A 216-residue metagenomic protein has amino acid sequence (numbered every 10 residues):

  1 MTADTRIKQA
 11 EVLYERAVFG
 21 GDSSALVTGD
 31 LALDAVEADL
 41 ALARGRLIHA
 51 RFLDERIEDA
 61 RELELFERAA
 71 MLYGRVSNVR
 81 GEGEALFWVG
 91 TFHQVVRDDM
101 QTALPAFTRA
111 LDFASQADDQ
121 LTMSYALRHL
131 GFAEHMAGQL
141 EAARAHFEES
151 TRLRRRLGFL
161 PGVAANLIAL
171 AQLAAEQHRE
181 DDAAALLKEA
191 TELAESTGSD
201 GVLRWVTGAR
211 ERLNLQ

Functional and structural regions predicted by a protein language model:
M1, V36, L72-N78, D112-D119 (+4 more regions): Short coil/turn linkers that connect adjacent helices within long alpha-helical scaffolds, especially alpha-solenoid
M1-V18, A175-Q216: C-terminal non-catalytic interaction modules
D4, E11, D39, R44-R46 (+5 more regions): Residue register of alpha-helical TPR repeats
R6, D34, D39-A41, E58-D59 (+7 more regions): Inter-repeat boundary and helix-capping residues of tandem alpha-helical solenoids
Q9, R16, R44, H49-R51 (+7 more regions): Structural register within alpha-helical repeat arrays
V12-S24, I48-L63, T91-A103, H135-A142 (+2 more regions): Short coil/turn connectors between adjacent alpha-helices in alpha-solenoid helical repeat scaffolds
G20-E37, D59-V76, A106-A110: Amphipathic alpha-helices of TPR/Sel1-like and other helical repeat/solenoid scaffolds
G29, E62-A69, A103, F107-A110 (+5 more regions): Tetratricopeptide repeat
